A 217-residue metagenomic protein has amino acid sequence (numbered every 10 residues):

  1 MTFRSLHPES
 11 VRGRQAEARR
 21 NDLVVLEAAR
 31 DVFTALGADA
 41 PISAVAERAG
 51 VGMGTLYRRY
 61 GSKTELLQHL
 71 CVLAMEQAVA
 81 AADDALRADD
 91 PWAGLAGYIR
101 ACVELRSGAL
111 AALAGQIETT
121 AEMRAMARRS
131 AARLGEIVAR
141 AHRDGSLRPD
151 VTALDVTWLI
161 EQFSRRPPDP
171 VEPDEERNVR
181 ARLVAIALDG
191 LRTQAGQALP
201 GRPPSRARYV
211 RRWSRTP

Functional and structural regions predicted by a protein language model:
M1-E9, A132, E136-R143, P173-P217: C-terminal peripheral helix-coil segments that are non-catalytic and often amphipathic
M1-R48, E65-Q68: Basic, helix-initiating cap at the start of DNA-binding domains
V24, A44, E65, A93-A101 (+3 more regions): Amphipathic alpha-helical interaction segments
G37-A38, R58, R148: Helix-turn-helix/winged-helix DNA-binding modules
G50-Y60: Short hydrophobic/aromatic patch on the recognition helix
H69, E76-G108, E118-R133: Hydrophobic alpha-helical connector segments
G97, E118-D169, D174-R182: Amphipathic alpha-helical packing segments from all-alpha helical-bundle domains
A112-A121, R202-P204: Short linear capping/connector segments at secondary-structure termini
